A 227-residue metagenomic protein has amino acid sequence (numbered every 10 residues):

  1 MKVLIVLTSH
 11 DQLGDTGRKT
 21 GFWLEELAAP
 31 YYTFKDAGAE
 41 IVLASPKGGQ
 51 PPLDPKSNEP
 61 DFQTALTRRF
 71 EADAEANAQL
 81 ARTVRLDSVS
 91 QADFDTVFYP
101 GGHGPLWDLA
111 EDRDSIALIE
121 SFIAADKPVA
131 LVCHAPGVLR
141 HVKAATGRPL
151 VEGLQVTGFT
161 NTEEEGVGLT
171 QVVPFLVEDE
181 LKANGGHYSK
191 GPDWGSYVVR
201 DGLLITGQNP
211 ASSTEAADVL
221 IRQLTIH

Functional and structural regions predicted by a protein language model:
M1-A125, G137-H227: Extended, subdomain-level signal for the structured scaffold at the beginning of enzyme domains
P128: Active-site cofactor/cluster-binding pocket
C133: Catalytic, metal-anchored helix/loop core of enzyme active sites in primary metabolism
